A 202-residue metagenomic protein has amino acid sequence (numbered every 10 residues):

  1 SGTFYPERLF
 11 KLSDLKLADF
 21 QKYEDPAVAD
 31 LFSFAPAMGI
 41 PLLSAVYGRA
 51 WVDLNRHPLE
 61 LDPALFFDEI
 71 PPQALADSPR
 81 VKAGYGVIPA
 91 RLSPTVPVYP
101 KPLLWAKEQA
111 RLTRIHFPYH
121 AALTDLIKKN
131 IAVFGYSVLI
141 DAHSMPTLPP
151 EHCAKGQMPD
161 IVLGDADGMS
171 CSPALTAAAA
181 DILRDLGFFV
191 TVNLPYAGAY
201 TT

Functional and structural regions predicted by a protein language model:
S1-L139, S144-T202: N-terminal catalytic or cofactor-binding beta/alpha core of small enzyme domains
